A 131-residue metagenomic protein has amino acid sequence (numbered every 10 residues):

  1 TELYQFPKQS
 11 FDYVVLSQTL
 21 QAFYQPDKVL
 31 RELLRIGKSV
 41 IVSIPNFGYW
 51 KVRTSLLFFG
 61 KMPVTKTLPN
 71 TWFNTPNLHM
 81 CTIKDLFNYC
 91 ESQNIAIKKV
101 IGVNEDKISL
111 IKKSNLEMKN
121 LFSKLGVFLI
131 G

Functional and structural regions predicted by a protein language model:
T1-E2, F11-Q18, I101: Generic detector of solvent-exposed, compositionally biased contiguous segments
E2, Q21, Y49: Active-site micro-motifs of SAM-dependent methyltransferase domains
E2-K8, Y24: Short conserved loop adjoining the S-adenosyl-L-methionine
P7-Q9, L121-F122: Flexible, charged surface loops at secondary-structure boundaries
Q9-S10, I36: Alpha-helix C-terminal capping/helix-to-coil transition sites in glycosyltransferase folds
D12-Q25, I44: A short SAM/SAH-binding and catalytic strip from SAM-dependent methyltransferases
K28-E32, S39-G131: S-adenosyl-L-methionine-dependent methyltransferase catalytic module, highlighting the catalytic core
